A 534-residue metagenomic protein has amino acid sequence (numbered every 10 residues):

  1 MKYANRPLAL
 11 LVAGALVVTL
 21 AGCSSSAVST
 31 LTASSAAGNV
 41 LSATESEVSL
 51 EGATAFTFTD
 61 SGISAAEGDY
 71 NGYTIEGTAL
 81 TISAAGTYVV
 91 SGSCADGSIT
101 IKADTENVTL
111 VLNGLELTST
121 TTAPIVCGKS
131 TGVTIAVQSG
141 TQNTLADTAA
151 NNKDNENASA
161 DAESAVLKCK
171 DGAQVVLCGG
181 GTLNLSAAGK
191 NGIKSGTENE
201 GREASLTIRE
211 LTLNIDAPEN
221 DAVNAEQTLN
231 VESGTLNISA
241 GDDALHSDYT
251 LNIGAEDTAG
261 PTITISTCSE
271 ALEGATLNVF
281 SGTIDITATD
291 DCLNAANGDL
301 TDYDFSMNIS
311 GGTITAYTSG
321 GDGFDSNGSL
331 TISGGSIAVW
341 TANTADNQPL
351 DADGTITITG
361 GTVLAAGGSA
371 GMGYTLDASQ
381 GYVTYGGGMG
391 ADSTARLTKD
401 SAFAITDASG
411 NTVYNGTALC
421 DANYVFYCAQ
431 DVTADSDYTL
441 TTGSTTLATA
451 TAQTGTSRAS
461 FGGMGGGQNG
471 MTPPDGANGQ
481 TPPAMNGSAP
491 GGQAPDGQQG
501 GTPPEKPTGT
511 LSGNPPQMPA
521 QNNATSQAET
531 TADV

Functional and structural regions predicted by a protein language model:
Y3-V534: A composition-driven surface/loop motif
